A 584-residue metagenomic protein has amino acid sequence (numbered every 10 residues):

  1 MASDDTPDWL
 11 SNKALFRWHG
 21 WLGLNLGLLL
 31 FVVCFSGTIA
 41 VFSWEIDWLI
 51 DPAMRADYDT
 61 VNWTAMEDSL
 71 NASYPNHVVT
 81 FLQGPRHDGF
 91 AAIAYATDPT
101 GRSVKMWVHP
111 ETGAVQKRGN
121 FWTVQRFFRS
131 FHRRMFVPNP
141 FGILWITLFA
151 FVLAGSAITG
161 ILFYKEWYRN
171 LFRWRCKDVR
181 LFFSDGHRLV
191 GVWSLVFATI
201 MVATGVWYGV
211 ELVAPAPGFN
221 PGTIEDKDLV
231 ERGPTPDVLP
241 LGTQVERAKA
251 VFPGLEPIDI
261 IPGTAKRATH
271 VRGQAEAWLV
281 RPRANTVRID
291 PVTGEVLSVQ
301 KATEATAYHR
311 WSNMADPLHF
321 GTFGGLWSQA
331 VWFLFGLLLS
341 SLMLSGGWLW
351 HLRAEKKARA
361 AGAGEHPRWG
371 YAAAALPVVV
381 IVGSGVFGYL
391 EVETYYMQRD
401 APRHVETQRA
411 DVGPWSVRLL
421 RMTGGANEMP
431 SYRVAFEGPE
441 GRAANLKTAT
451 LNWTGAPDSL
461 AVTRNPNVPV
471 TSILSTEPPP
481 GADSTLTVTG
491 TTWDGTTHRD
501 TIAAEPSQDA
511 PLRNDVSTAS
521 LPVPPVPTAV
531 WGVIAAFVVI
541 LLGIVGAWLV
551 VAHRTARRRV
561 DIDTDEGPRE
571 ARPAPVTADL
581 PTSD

Functional and structural regions predicted by a protein language model:
M1-V405, G413-P414, L420-R421, N427-A435 (+4 more regions): Conserved histidines in hydrophobic membrane contexts and catalytic metal-binding motifs
L279, A426, P478-A482: A generic structural micro-feature
G438-A444: Structural motif
P439, L451-D458: Change "in extracellular beta-sheet-rich domains … of secreted and cell-surface proteins" to "in beta-sheet-rich domains
A461-H498: Short, solvent-exposed, Trp/other aromatic-anchored flexible loops in extracytoplasmic proteins
